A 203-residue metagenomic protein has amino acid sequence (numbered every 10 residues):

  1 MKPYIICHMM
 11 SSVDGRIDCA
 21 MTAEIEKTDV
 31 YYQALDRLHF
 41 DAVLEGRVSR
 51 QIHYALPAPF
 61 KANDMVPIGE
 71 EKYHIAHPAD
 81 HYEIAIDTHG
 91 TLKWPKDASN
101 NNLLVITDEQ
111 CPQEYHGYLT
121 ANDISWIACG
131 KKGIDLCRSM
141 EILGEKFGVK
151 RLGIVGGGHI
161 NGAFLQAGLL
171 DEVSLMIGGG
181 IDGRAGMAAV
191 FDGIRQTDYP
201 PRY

Functional and structural regions predicted by a protein language model:
M1-Y203: Enzymes that bind and transform nitrogen-containing heteroaromatic metabolites
